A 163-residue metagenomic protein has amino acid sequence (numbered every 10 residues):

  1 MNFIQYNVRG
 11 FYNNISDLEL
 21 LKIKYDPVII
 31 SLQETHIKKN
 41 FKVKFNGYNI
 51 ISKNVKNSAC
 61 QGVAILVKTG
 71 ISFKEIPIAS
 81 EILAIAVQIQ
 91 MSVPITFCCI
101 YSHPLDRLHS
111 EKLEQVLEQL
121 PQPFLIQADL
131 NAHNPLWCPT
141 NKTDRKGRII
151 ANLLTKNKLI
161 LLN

Functional and structural regions predicted by a protein language model:
M1-N163: A shared catalytic/ligand-binding motif for oxyanion handling
